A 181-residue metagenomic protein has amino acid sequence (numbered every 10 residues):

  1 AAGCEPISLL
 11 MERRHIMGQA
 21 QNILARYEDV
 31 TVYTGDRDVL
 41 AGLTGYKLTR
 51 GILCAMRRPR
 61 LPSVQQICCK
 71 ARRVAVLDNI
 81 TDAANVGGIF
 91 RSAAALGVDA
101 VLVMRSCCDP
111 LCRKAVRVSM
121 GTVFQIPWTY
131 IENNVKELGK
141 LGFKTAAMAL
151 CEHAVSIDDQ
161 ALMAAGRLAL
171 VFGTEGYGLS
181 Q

Functional and structural regions predicted by a protein language model:
A1-S8, E12-H15, R26-Y27, V32-T34 (+2 more regions): RNA substrate-binding interface of SAM-dependent RNA methyltransferases
G18-Q21, D109-A115, G178-Q181: Short, glycine/polar-rich helix-capping loops at beta-to-alpha or helix-loop-helix junctions that flank or form
G18-R57: Glycine/small-residue-rich loop that forms an oxyanion/phosphate-binding "nest" at active or ligand-binding sites
T49, R117-V118, A161-A164: Short low-complexity, flexible loop/linker segments enriched in glycine and/or proline with clustered acidic
G51, R72, R167: Conserved catalytic motifs of the protein kinase core domain
R57-S63: Conserved phosphate-binding/catalytic loop of the ribokinase/pfkB sugar-kinase fold
A147-Q181: Active-site/ligand-binding-proximal alpha/beta "capping" segment
